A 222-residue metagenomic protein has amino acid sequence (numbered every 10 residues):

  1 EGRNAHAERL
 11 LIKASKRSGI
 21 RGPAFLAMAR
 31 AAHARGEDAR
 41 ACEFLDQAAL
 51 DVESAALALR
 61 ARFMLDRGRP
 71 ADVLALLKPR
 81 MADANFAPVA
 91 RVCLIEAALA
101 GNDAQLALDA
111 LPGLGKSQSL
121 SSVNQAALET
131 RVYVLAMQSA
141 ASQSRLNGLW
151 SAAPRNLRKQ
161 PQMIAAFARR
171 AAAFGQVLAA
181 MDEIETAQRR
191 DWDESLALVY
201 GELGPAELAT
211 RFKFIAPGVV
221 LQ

Functional and structural regions predicted by a protein language model:
E1, F25-L26, A58, V92 (+2 more regions): Alpha-helical tetratricopeptide repeat
E1-R17, A27, L59: Alpha-helical segment of the N-proximal tetratricopeptide repeat
G2, R35, R67, G101 (+3 more regions): Structural motif corresponding to the intra-repeat A-B loop/turn of tetratricopeptide repeats
N4-A5, D38-A39, P70-A71, A104 (+4 more regions): TPR-repeat structural position
H6, P23, A55-A58, V89 (+3 more regions): Start-of-helix register in tetratricopeptide repeats
I12-G19, L45-E53, K78-F86, P112-S122 (+5 more regions): Solenoid-like repeat scaffolds
A29-H33, D46, S54-D66, L128-M137 (+1 more regions): Alpha-helical adaptor scaffolds
A71-K159: Solenoidal tandem-repeat scaffolds enriched in leucines and small polar residues
